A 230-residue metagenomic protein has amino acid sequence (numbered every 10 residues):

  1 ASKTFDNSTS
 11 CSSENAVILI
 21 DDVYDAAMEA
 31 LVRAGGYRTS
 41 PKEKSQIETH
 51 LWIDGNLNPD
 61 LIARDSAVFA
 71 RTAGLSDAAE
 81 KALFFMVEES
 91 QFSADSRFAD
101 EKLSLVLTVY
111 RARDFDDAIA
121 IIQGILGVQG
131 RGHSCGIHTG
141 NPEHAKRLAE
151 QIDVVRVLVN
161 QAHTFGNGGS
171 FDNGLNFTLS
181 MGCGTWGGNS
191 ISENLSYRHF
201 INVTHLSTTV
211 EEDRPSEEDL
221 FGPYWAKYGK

Functional and structural regions predicted by a protein language model:
A1-S93: ALDH superfamily catalytic-core signature
L75-K230: Conserved C-terminal structural/oligomerization subdomain of aldehyde/semialdehyde dehydrogenase
